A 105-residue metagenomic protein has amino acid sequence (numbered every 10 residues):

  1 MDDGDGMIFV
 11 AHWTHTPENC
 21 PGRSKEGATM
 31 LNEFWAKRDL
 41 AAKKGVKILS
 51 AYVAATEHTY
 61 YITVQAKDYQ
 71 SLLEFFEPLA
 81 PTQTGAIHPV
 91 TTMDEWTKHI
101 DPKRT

Functional and structural regions predicted by a protein language model:
M1-K43, K47-H58, K67-Q70, M93-T105: Short S/T/G/P-rich N-terminal loop/turn motif that feeds into the first structured element of a domain
I62: Conserved RNP beta-strands of RNA recognition motif
Q65-K98: An amphipathic, aromatic/His-enriched active-site/gating alpha helix that lines ligand/cofactor pockets
